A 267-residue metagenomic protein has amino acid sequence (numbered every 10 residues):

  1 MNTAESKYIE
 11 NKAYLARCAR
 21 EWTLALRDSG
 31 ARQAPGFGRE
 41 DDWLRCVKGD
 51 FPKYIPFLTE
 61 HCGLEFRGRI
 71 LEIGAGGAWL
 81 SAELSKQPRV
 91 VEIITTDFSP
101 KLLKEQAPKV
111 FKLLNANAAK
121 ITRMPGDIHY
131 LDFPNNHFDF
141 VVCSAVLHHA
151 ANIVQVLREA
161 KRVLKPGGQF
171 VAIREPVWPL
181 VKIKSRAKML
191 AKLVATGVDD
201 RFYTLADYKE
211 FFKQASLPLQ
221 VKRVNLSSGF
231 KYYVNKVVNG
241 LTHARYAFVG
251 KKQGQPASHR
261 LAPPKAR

Functional and structural regions predicted by a protein language model:
M1-R39: N-terminal, positively charged/glycine-rich alpha-helical extensions of SAM-dependent methyltransferases
V47-F66: Conserved alpha-helix/loop element of class I SAM-dependent methyltransferases that forms part of the SAM/SAH-binding
R67-G76: Conserved class I S-adenosyl-L-methionine
G77-Y130: Class I SAM-dependent methyltransferase SAM/SAH-binding core
H129-F140: A short acidic, Gly/Pro-enriched loop at the edge of an enzyme's catalytic core that lines a small-molecule cofactor
V154-P166: A short glycine-rich, Lys/Arg-flanked "PGG" loop and its adjoining helix->strand segment in the class I
Q169-L193: Conserved class I S-adenosyl-L-methionine
D200-S216, K222: Short alpha-helix
